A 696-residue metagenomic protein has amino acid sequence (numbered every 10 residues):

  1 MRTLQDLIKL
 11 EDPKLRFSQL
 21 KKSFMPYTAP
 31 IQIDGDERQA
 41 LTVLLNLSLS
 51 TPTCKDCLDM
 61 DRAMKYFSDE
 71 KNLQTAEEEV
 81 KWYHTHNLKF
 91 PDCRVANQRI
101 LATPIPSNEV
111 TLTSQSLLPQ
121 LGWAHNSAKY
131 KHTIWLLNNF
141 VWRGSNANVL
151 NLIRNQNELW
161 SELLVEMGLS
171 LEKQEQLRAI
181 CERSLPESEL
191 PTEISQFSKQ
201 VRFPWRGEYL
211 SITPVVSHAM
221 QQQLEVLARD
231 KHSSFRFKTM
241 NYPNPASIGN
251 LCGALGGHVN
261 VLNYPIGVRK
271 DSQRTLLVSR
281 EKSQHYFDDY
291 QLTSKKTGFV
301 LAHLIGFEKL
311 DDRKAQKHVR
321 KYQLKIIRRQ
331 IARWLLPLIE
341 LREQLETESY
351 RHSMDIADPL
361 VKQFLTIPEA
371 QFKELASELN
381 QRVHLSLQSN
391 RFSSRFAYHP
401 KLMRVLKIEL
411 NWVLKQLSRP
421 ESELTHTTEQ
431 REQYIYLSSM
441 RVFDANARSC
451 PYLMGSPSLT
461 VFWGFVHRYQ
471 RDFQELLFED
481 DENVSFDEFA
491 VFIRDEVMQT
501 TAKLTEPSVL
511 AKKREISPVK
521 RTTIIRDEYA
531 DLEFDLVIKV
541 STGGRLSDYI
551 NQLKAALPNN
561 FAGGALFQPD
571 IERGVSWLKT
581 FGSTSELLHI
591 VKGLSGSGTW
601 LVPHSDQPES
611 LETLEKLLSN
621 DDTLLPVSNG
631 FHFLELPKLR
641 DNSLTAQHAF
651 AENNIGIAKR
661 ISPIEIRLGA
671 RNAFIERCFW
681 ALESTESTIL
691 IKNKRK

Functional and structural regions predicted by a protein language model:
R2-K373, E378, R382, S386 (+1 more regions): Internal, well-folded beta-alpha domain core
L15-R62, R431-T501: N-terminal ordered "arm"
E369, K373, F396-M403, S456-W463 (+1 more regions): Generic detection of long, well-ordered alpha-helical segments
E374, E378-R441: Long amphipathic alpha-helical scaffold segments
L379, V383, L406-L417, F465-L477 (+1 more regions): Hydrophobic, Leu/Ile/Phe/Ala-enriched alpha-helical segments that form helix-helix packing faces
T425-H426, I524-R526: Short beta-strand/turn micro-motifs at beta-sheet edges
E429-R431, N483, E528-L532: Solvent-exposed loop and beta-edge segments used for protein-protein assembly and interaction
T500-I525: A broadly used, surface-exposed interaction patch
